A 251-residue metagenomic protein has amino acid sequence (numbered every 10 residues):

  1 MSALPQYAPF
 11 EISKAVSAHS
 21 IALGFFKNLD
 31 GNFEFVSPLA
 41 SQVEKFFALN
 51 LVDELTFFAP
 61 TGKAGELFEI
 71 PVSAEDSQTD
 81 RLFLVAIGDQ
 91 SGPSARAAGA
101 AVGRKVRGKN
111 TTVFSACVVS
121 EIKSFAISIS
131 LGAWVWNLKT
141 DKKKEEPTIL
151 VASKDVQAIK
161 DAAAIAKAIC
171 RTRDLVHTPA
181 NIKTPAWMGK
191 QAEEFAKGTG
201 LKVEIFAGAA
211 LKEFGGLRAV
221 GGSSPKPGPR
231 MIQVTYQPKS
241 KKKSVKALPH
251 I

Functional and structural regions predicted by a protein language model:
M1-P249: Glycine-/small-residue-enriched capping loops at alpha/beta junctions
